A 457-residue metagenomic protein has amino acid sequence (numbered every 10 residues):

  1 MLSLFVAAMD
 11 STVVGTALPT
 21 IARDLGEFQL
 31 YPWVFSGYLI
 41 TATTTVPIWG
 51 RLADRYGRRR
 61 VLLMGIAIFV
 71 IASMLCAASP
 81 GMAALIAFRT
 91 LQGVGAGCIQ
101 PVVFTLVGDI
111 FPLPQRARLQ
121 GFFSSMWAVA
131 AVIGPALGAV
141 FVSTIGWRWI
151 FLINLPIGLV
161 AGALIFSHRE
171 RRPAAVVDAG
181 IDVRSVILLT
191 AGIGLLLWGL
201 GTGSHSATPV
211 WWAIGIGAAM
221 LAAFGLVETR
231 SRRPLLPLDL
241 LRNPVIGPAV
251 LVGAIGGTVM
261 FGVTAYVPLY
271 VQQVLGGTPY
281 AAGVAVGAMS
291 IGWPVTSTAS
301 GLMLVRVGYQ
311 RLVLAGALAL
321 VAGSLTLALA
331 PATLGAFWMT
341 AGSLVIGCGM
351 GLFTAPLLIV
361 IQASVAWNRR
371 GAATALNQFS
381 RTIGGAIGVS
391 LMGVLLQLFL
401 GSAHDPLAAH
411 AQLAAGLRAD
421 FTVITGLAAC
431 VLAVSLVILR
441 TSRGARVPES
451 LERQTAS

Functional and structural regions predicted by a protein language model:
M1-T16, P32-G37, S125, P209-A213 (+3 more regions): 12-transmembrane solute porter fold
F5, V14-G26, I48, L52 (+2 more regions): Membrane-interface helix caps of multi-pass secondary transporters
I21-A22, L52-A53, L137-I145, L200 (+4 more regions): Interfacial helix-cap and linker-helix signal at transmembrane-aqueous boundaries of multi-pass secondary transporters
I40-T44, M74, A128, V132 (+4 more regions): Hydrophobic/small/kink-forming positions within alpha-helical transmembrane segments of polytopic membrane proteins
T43, L63, V70-I71, V94 (+5 more regions): Small-residue-rich packing faces within the transmembrane alpha-helices of Major Facilitator Superfamily
V46-R184, T333, W367, G371: Helix-loop-helix hairpins in multi-pass membrane proteins, especially solute transporters
S143-V252, V259, G277-T278, I424-T425 (+2 more regions): Hydrophobic transmembrane-helix bundles of small-molecule transporters
I438-S457: Intrinsic disorder in cytosolic terminal tails and internal cytosolic loops of multi-pass membrane transporters
